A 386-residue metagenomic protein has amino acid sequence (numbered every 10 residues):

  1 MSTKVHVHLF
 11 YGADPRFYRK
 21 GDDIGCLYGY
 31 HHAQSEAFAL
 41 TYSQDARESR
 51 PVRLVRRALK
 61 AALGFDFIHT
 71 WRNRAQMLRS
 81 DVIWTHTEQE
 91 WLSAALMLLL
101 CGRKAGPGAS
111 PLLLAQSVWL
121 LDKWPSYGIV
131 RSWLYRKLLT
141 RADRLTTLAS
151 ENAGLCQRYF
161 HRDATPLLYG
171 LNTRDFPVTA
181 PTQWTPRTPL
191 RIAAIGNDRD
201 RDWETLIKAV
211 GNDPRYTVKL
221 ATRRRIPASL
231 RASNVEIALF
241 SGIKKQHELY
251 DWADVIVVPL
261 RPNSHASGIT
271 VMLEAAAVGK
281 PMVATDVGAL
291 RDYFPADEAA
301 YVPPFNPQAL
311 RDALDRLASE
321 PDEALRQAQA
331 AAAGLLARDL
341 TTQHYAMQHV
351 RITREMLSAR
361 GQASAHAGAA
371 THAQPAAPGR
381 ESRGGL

Functional and structural regions predicted by a protein language model:
G25, W184-S233, I237-K244: Conserved catalytic-core segment of nucleotide-activated headgroup transferases in glycan assembly
W71-R79, S126-R144: Membrane-proximal helix-turn-helix segments that form the acceptor-binding/catalytic region of lipid-linked
T140-Q157, H161-V178, D200: Donor nucleotide-sugar binding/catalytic pocket of nucleotide-sugar-dependent glycosyltransferases
G154, L171-T188, L230, S358: Acidic anion/phosphate-binding donor-loop and adjacent secondary structure in glycosyltransferase catalytic cores
A193, N197, A296-Q308, D315-D322: Conserved acidic donor-binding segment of nucleotide-sugar-dependent glycosyltransferases
D251-H265, K280: Acidic donor-binding loop of glycosyltransferase active sites
D322, R326-R354: A charged, aromatic-enriched C-terminal amphipathic alpha-helix characteristic of glycosyltransferases across folds
T341-L386: C-terminal alpha-helical cap of glycosyltransferases
